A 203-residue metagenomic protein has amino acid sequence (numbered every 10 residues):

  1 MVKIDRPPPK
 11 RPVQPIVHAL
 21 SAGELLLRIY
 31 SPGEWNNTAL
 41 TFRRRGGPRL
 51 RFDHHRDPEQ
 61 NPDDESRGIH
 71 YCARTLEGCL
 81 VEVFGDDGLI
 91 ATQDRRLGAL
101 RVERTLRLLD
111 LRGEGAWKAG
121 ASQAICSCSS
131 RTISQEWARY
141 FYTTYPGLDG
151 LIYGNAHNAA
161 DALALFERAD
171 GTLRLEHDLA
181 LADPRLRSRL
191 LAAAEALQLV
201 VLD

Functional and structural regions predicted by a protein language model:
M1-P62, G88-D203: Active-site and NAD+-binding cores of ADP-ribose-processing enzymes
H54-P58, A73, C79: A short, hydrophobic secondary-structure junction motif
S66-C72: A short, exposed loop/beta-hairpin motif centered on an aromatic-Gly-Thr core
C72-R74, E82, Y153-A156: Short His-Asn-centered micro-motif
A73-G78, R131, Q135: Alpha-helix initiation and capping sites
L76-L89: Short active-site loop/helix that positions an aromatic residue
